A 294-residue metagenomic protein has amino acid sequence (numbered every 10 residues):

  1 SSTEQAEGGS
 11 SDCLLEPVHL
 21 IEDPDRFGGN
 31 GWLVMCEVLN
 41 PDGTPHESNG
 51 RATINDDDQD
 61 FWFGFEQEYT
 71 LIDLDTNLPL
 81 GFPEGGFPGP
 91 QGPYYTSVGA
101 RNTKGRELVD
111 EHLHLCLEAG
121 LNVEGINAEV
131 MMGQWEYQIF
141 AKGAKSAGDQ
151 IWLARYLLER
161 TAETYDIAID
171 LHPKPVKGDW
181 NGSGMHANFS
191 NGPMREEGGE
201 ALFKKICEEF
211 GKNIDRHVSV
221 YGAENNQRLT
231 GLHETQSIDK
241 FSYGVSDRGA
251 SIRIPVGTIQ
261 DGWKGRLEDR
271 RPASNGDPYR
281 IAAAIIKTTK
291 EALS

Functional and structural regions predicted by a protein language model:
S1-S294: Glycine-rich, acidic/polar active-site loops that bind/position phosphate-bearing ligands
